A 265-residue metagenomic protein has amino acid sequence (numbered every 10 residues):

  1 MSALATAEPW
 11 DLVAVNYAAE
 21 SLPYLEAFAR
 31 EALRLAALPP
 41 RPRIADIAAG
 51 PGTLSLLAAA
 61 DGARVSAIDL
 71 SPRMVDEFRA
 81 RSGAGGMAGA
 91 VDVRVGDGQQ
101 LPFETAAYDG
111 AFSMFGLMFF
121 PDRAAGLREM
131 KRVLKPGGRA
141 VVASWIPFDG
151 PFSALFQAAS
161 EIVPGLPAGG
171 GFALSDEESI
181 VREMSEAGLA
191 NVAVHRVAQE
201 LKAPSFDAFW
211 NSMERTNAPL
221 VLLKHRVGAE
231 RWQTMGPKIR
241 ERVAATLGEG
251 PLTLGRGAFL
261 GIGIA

Functional and structural regions predicted by a protein language model:
M1-V13: N-terminal, positively charged/glycine-rich alpha-helical extensions of SAM-dependent methyltransferases
L4-T6, Y24-L25, P51-T53, F172-A265: Conserved Class I S-adenosyl-L-methionine
A14-L22: Class I SAM-dependent methyltransferase Rossmann-like catalytic core, especially the SAM/SAH-binding loop
P23-P42: Conserved alpha-helix/loop element of class I SAM-dependent methyltransferases that forms part of the SAM/SAH-binding
R43-L101, A125: Class I SAM-dependent methyltransferase SAM/SAH-binding core
Q99-G110: A short acidic, Gly/Pro-enriched loop at the edge of an enzyme's catalytic core that lines a small-molecule cofactor
D109-R123, I146: A short SAM/SAH-binding and catalytic strip from SAM-dependent methyltransferases
A124-A125, K131, K135-P204, L220: Conserved catalytic/acceptor-binding region of the Class I
